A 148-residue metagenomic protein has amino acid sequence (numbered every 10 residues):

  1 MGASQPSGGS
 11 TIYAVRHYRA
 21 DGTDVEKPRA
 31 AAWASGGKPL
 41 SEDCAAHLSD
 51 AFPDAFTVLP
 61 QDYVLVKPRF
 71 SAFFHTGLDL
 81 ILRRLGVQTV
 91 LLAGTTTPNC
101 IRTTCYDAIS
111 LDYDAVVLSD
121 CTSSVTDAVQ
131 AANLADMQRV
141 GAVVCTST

Functional and structural regions predicted by a protein language model:
M1-S4: …and closely analogous acidic/polar surface helices at protein-protein or active-site interfaces in A-domain-like
P6, D24-V25, R29-T148: Active-site-adjacent betaalpha module
G8-Y18, G22, L118: Short beta-strand segments at enzyme active-site cores
